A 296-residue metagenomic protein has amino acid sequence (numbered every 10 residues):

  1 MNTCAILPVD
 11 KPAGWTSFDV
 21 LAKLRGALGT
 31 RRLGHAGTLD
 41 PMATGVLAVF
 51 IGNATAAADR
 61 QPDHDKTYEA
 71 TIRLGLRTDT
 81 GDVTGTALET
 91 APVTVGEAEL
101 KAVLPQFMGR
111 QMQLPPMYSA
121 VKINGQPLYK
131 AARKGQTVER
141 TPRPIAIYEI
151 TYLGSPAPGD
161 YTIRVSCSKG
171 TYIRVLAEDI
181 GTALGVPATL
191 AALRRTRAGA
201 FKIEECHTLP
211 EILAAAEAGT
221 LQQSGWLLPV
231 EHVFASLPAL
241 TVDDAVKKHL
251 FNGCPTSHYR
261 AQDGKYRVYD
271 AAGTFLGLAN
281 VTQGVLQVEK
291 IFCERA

Functional and structural regions predicted by a protein language model:
M1-K169, I173-H207: Catalytic cores of RNA-modifying enzymes
M1-V9, F18-H35, L39, A43 (+1 more regions): Accessory RNA 3′-end/elbow-binding domains used by RNA modification enzymes
